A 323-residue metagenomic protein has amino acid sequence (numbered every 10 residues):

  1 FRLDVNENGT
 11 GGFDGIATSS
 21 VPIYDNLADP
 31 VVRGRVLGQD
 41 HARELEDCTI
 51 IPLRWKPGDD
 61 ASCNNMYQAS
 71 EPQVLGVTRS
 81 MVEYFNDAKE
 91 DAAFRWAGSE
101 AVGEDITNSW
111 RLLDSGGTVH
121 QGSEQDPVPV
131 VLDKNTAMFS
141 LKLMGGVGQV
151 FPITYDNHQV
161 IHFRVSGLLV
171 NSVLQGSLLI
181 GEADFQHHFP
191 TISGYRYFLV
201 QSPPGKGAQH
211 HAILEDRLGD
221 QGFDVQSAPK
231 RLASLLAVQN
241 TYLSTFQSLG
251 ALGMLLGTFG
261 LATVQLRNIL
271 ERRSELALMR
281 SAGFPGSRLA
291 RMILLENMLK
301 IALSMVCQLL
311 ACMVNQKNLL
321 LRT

Functional and structural regions predicted by a protein language model:
F1-T323: Alpha-helical transmembrane segments of bacterial inner-membrane membrane proteins
